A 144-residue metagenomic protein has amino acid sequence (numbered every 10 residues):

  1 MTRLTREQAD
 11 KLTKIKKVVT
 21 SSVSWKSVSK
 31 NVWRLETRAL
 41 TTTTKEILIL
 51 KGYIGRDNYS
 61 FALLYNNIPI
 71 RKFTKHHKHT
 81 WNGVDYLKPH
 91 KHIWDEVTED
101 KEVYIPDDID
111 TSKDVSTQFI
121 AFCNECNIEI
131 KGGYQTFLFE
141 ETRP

Functional and structural regions predicted by a protein language model:
M1-I54: Negatively charged, low-complexity tracts enriched in Asp/Glu with abundant Ser/Thr
K14-T20, N124-K131, R143: Generic surface-pattern signal
I15, V23, G83-V84, S112 (+1 more regions): Alpha-helical interaction segments
K26-S27, T136-P144: Short acidic DE-rich linear segments
G55, Y86, Q135-T136: Polar low-complexity intrinsically disordered regions enriched in Ser/Thr and small residues
D57-Y59: Residue-level detector of short, conserved catalytic/binding motifs and their immediate flanks
A62-I109: An exposed acidic His-Trp-rich patch
E102-L138: Well-ordered alpha/beta subsegment
